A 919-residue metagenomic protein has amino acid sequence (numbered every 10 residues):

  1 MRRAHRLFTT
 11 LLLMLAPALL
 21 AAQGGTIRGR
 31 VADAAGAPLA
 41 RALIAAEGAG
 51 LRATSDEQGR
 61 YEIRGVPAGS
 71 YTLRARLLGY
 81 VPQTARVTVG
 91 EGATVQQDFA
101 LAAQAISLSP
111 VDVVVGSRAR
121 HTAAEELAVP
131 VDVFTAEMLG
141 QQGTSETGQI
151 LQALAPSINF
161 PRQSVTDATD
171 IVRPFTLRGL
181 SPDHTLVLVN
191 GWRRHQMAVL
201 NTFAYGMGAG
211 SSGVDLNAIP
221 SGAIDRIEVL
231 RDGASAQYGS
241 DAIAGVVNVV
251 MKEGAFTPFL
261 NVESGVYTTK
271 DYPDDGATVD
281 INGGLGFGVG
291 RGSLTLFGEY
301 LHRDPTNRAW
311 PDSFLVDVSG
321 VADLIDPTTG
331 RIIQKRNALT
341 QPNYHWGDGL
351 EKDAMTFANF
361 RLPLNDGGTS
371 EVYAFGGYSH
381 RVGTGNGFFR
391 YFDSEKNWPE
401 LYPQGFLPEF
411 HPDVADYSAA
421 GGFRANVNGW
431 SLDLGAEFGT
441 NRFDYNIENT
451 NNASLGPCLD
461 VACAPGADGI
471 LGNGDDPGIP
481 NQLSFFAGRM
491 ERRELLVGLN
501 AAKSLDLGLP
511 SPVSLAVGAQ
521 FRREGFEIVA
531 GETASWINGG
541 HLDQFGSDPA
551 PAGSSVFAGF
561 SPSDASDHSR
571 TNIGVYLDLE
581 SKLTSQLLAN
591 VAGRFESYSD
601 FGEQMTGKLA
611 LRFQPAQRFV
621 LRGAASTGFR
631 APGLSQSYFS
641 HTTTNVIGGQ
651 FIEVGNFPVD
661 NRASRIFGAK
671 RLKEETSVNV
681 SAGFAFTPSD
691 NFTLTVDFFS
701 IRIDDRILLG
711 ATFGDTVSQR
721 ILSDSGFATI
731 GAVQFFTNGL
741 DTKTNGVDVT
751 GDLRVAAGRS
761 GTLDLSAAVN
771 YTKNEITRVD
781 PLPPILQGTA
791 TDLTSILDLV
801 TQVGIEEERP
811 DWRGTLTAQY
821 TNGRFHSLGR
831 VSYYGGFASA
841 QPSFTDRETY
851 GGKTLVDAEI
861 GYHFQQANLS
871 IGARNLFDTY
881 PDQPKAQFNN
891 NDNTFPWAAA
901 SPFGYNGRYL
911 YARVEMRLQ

Functional and structural regions predicted by a protein language model:
A32-A37, A42-E47, R76-L78, G90 (+2 more regions): Short, acidic, small-residue-rich periplasmic hinge/interaction motif at the N-terminus of Gram-negative outer-membrane
A49-E62: Short, acidic Ser/Thr/Gly-rich low-complexity loop/linker segments typical of extracellular and cell-surface proteins
Q96-F99, T147-L154, F175-T176, L188 (+3 more regions): N-terminal periplasmic accessory domains that precede and gate Gram-negative outer-membrane beta-barrel machines
G148-A198, D241: Extracytoplasmic beta-strand/coil segments of soluble accessory domains associated with Gram-negative outer-membrane
W192-R231: Short acidic/polar hinge/loop motifs at secondary-structure boundaries that mediate gating or recognition
G206-V214, G222-D225, A236-N248, K252-S319 (+3 more regions): Outer-membrane beta-barrel translocator/receptor signature
E400-Y402, F406-A419, A425-N426, A436-F438 (+3 more regions): Outer-membrane beta-barrel transmembrane domain signature of Gram-negative proteins, especially the mid-to-C-terminal
K773, V831-A840, Y862-Q919: C-terminal beta-signal and adjacent terminal beta-strands/loops of Gram-negative outer-membrane beta-barrel proteins
